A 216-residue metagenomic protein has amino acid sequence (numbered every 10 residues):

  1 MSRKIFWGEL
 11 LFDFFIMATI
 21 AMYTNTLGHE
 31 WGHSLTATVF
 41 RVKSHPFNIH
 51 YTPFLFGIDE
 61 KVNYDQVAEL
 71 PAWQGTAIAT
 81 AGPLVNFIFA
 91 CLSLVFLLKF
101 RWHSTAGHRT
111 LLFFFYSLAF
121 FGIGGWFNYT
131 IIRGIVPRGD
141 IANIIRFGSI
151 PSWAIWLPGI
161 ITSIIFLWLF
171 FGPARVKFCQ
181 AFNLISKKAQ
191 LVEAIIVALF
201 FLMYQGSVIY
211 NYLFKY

Functional and structural regions predicted by a protein language model:
M1-G8: Short, Lys/Arg-rich, polar N-terminal cytosolic tail immediately upstream of the first transmembrane signal-anchor
L10-I16: Select transmembrane alpha-helical segments in multipass membrane proteins
M17-G75: Small-residue-rich helix-interface/hinge motifs
T24, F115-N128, I196-Q205: Alpha-helical transmembrane segments of multi-pass integral membrane proteins
L35-V39, D140-G148, A181: Hydrophobic alpha-helical segments of integral membrane proteins, encompassing both true transmembrane helices
E60-R175: Metalloprotease/metallohydrolase-associated module, dominated by Zn2+-dependent proteases
C179-V197: Interfacial loop-to-transmembrane junctions
M203-Y216: Juxtamembrane boundary at the C-terminal end of a transmembrane helix
